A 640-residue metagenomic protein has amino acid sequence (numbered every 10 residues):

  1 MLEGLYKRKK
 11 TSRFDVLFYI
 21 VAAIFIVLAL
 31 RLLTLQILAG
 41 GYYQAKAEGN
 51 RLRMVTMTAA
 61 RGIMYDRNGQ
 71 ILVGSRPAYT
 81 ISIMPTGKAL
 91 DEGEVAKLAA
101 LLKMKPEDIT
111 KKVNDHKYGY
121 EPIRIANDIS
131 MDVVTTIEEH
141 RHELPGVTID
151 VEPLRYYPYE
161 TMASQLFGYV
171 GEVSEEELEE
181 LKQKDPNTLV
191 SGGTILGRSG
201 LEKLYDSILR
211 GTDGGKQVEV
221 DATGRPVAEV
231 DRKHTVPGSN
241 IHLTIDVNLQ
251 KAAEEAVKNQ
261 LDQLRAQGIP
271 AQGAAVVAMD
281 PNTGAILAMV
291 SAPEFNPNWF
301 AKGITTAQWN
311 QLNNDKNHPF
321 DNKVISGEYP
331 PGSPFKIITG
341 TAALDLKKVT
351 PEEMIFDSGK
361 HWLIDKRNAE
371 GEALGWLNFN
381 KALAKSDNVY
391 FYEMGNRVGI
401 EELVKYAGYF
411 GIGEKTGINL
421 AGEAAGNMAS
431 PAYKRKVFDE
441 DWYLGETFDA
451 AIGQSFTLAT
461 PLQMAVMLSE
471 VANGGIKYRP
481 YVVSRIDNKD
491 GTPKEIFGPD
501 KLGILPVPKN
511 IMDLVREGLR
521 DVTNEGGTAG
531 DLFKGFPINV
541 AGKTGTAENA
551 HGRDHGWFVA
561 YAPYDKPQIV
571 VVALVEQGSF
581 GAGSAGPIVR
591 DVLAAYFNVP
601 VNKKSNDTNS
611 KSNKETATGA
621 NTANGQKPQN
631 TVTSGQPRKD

Functional and structural regions predicted by a protein language model:
M1-I304, E328, E401-G411, D531 (+4 more regions): Periplasmic/cell-envelope proteins involved in peptidoglycan metabolism and beta-lactam response
L2-L5, T11, V73, E219-R232 (+6 more regions): Beta-lactam-recognizing serine transpeptidase/beta-lactamase-like catalytic domain environment
